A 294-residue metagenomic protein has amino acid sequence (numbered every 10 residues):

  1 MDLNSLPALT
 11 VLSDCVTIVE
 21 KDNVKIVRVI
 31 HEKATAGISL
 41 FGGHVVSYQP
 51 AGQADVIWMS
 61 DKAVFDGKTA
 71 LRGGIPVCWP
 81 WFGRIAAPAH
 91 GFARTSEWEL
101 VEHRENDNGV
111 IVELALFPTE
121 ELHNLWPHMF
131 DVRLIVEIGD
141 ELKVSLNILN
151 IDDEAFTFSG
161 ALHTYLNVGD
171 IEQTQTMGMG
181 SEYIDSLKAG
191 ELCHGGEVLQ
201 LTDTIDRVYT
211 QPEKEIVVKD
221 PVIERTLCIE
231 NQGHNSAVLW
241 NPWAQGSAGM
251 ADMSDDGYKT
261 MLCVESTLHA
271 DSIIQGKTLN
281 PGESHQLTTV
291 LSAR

Functional and structural regions predicted by a protein language model:
M1-E32, F41, F117, E121-L122 (+1 more regions): Beta-strand-rich recognition/accessory modules
E32-A89: Acidic-aromatic substrate-binding/catalytic surfaces of carbohydrate-active enzymes
I38, L146-D152, N231, A293: Asparagine-centered strand-capping/turn motif at beta-strand->loop junctions
D66-G67, R133-I135, I274-L279: Beta-strand-rich interaction surfaces with strong enrichment in secreted/lumenal proteins
P88-I138: Extended, loop-rich substrate-binding clefts of extracytoplasmic carbohydrate-active enzymes
P118-E120, V136-D140, N150-D152, T164-V168 (+2 more regions): Beta-strand elements of well-folded, non-transmembrane domains
V132, L142-V144, H285: Hydrophobic core residues within well-ordered beta-strands of beta-rich domains
A155-T157, A161, Y165-V238: Active-site/ligand-binding surface loops and adjacent short beta/alpha elements that line catalytic pockets across
